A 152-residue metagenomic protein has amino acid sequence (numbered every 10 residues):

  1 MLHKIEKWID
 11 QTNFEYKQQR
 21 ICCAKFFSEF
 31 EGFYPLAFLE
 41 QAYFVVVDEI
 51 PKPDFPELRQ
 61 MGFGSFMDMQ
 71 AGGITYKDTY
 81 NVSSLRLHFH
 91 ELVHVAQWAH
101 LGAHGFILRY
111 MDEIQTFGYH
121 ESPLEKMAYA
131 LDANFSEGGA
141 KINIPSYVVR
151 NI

Functional and structural regions predicted by a protein language model:
L2-Y16: A short, surface-exposed helix-loop junction/capping segment
K17-I74, D78, A130: Auxiliary, metal-adjacent structural segments of Zn-dependent hydrolase domains
C22, F26, L85, H120 (+1 more regions): Hydrophobic (often cysteine-bearing) scaffold residues that line and stabilize catalytic clefts of nucleotide/cofactor
Y34, H100, D132-F135, G139: Sec/Tat-exported extracytoplasmic proteins
M69, W98-A130, S146: Post-HEXXH active-site segment of zinc metalloproteases
R86, H90-W98: Active-site recognition of the HExxH zinc-binding catalytic motif
G138-I152: Long, well-structured alpha-helical subdomains associated with metal-dependent extracellular/ecto-lumenal hydrolases
